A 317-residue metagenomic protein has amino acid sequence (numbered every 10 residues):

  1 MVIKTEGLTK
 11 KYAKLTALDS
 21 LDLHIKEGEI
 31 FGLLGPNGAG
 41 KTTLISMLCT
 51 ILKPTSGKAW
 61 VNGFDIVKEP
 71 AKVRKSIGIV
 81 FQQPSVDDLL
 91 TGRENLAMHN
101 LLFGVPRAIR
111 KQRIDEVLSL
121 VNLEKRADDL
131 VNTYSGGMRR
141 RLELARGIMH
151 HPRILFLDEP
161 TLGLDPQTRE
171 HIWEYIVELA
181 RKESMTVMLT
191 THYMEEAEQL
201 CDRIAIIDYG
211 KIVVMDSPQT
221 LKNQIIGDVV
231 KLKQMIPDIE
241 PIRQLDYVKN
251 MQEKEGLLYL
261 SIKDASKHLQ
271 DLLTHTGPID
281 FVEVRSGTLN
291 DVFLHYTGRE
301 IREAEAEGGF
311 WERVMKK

Functional and structural regions predicted by a protein language model:
G57-D65, K72-V73: Conserved ABC transporter NBD signature motif
A97, L101, A108-R126: Conserved ABC ATPase "signature" region
L130-Y134: Conserved ABC ATPase signature
H151: Conserved catalytic motifs of ABC-family nucleotide-binding domains
L155-D158: Catalytic Walker B motif of ABC-type/P-loop ATPase nucleotide-binding domains
E174-K263: ABC transporter nucleotide-binding domain
